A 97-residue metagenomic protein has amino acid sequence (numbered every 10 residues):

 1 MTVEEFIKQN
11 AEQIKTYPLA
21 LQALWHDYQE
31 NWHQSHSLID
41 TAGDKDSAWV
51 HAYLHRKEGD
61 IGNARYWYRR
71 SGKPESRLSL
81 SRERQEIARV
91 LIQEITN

Functional and structural regions predicted by a protein language model:
M1-A11, L24-S37, R89-V90: Repeat-mediated protein-protein interaction surfaces in helical alpha-solenoids
Q9-N10, A52-I61, R77-N97: TPR/TPR-like alpha-solenoid helical repeat scaffolds
N10, H36-I39, G43, G72 (+2 more regions): A conserved position within tetratricopeptide repeats
Q13-L19, G43-A48: Generic helix N-cap/helix-start motif at coil->alpha-helix transitions
A20, W32, I39-D40, Y68 (+1 more regions): Inward-facing hydrophobic residues that define packing positions of alpha-helical scaffold repeats
L21-W25, Y53-H55: Residue-level signature for tetratricopeptide repeat
I39, K45, W49-R56: Acidic, aromatic-enriched beta-alpha/helix-loop junctions
G43-K45, K57-S79: TPR/TPR-like (Sel1-like) alpha-helical repeat modules
